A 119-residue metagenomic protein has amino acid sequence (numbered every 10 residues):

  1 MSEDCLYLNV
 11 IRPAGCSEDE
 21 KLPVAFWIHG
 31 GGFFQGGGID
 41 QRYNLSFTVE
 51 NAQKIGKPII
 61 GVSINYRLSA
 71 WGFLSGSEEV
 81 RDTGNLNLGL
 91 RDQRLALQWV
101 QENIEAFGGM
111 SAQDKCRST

Functional and structural regions predicted by a protein language model:
M1-T119: Serine-hydrolase-like catalytic core of hydrolytic proteins
